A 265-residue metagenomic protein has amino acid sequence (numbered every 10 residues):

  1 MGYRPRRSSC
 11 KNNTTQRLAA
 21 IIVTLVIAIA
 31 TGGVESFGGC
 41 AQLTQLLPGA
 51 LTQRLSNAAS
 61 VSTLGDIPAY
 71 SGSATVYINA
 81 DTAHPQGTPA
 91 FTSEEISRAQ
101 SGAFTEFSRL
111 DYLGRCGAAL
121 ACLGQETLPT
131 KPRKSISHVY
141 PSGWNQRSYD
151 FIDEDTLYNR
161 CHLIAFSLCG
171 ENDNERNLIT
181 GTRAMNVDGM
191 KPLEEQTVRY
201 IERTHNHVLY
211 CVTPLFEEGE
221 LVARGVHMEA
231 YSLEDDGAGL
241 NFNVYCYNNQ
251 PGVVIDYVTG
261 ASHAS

Functional and structural regions predicted by a protein language model:
M1-T15: N-terminal Lys/Arg-rich, disordered targeting/topogenic segments
K11-N12, I21, G49: Low-complexity intrinsically disordered segments
A20-E35: Hydrophobic membrane-insertion alpha-helices, especially the h-region of bacterial N-terminal signal peptides
G32-R54: Sec-dependent signal peptide cleavage junction
S36-Q42, T63, S262-S265: Non-catalytic C-terminal accessory/binding modules of secreted extracellular proteins
P48, R54-R109: N-terminal module-boundary/linker segments of secreted carbohydrate-active enzymes
F91-S265: Domain-level detector of nuclease and nuclease-like folds in predominantly extracellular/periplasmic contexts
